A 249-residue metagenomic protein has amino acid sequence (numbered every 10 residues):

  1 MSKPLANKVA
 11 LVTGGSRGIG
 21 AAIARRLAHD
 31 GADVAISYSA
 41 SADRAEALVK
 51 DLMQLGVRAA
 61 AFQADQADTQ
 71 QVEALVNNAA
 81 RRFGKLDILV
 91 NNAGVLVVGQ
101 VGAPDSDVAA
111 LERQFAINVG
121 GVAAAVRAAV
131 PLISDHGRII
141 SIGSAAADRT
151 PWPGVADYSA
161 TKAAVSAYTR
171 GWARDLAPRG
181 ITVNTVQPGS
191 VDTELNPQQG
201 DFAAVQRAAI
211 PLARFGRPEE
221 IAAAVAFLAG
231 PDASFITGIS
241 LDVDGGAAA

Functional and structural regions predicted by a protein language model:
S2, Q100, R149, A226 (+1 more regions): Short C-terminal tail/terminal secondary-structure segment of NAD(P)H-dependent dehydrogenase/reductase domains
V9, S16-R17: Conserved glycine-rich cofactor-binding loop
E73, L96-E112, P153-D157, L195-G200: Conserved mid-core segment of classical short-chain dehydrogenase/reductases
V95-L96, I140-A164, T169-P178, S190: Catalytic loop of short-chain dehydrogenase/reductase
P104-A123, I140, V165, L212: Catalytic Tyr-X3-Lys loop
P131-L132, R174-D175, S234: Alpha-helical segment proximal to the catalytic Tyr-Lys
A177, T182, I236-G238: Short, small/polar-rich loop/turn modules that mediate ligand/substrate recognition or access, typified
I210-I221: A conserved structural motif in NAD(P)-dependent oxidoreductases
